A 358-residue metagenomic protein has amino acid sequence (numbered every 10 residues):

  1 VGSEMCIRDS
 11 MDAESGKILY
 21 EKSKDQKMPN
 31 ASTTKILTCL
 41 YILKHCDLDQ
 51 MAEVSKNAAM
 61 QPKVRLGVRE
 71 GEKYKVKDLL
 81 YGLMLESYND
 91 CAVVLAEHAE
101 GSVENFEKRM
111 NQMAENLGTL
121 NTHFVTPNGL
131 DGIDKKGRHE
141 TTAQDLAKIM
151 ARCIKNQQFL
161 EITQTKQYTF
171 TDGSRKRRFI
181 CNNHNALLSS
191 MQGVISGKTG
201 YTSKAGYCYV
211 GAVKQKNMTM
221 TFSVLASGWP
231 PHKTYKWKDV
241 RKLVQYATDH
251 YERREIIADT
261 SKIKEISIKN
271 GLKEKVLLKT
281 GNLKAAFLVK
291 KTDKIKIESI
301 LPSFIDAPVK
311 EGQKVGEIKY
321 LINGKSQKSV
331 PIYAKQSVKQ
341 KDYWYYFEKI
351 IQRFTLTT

Functional and structural regions predicted by a protein language model:
V1-G2, V309: Short, surface-exposed loop and linker segments with low hydrophobicity and enrichment for Pro/Ser/Thr
S3-E4, R8-Q157: Active-site-adjacent loops and short helices of periplasmic peptidoglycan-processing enzymes
L120, G137-T358: Domain-terminus/edge residues, biased toward the C-terminal soluble/receptor-binding domains of extracytoplasmic
